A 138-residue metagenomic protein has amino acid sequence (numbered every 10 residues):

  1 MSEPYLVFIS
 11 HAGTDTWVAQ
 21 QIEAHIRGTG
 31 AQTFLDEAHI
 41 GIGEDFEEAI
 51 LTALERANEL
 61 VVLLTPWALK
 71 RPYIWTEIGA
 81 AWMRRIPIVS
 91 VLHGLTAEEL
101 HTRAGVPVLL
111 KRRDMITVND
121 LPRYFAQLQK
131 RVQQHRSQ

Functional and structural regions predicted by a protein language model:
M1-L63, W82-I86, L92-A97, R123-Q138: Conserved N-terminal substructure of TIR/SEFIR domains
Y5-V7, K111-D114: Short amphipathic alpha-helical segments
E48-T52, E77-I78, R103-P107: Short low-complexity, flexible loop/linker segments enriched in glycine and/or proline with clustered acidic
P66-I86, E98-T102: Conserved TIR/SEFIR loop-to-helix hotspot centered on a Trp-containing motif with a nearby acidic residue
T96-K111: Glycine-rich, charge-decorated loop segments at or immediately adjacent to ligand/cofactor-binding or catalytic sites
A104, R113, R131-H135: Alpha-helix boundary/capping residues
M115-D120: Short acidic-hydrophobic, aromatic-tinged amphipathic segments that line or gate anion-handling sites
